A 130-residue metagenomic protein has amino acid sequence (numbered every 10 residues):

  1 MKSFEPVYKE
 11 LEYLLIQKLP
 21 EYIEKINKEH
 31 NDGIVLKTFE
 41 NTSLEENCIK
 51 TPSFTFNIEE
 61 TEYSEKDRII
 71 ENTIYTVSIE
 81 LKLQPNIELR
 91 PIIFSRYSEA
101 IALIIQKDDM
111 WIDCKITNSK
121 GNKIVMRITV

Functional and structural regions predicted by a protein language model:
M1-D67: Small/polar-rich, solvent-exposed N-terminal microdomains that initiate assembly or binding
E21-N27, N47-T55, I92-V130: Acidic-leaning, charged glycine-interspersed low-complexity segments
E40-E46, L83-P85, K107: A short, hydrophobic secondary-structure junction motif
E59-T61, K82-N86, S119: Generic structural motif
E60-E62, T76-E80, Y97-I104: Short, surface-exposed linear patches
I70-I87, K123-V130: Oligomerization/assembly interface segments of phage tail-like spikes and tubes
